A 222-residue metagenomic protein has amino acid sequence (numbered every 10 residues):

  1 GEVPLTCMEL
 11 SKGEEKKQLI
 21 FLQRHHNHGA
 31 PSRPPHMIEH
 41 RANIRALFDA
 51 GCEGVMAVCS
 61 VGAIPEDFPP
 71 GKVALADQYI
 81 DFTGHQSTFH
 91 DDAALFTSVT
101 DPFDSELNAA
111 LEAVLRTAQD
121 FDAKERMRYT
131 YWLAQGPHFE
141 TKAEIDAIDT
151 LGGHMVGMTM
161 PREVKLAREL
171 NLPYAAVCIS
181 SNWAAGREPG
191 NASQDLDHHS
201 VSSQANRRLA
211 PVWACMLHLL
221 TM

Functional and structural regions predicted by a protein language model:
G1-V99: Metabolite-binding pocket within alpha/beta catalytic cores that recognizes anionic/polar moieties
P31-H36, W132-G136, G153: Short, flexible loop segments at the rims of nucleotide/cofactor-binding pockets, characterized by
I44, I145, P161-V164: Generic hydrophobic/aromatic pocket-lining and core-packing "Φ" positions
F48-G51, D149, R168: Non-catalytic positions within long, well-ordered alpha-helices that form the structural scaffold/packing of enzyme
E53-G54, H154, P173: Short acidic/polar active-site loop segments enriched in Thr and Asp
V58-I145, T150: Mid-sequence, gly/pro-rich, charge-dense loop/helix-turn segments that line enzyme active sites
M158-H198: Zn-dependent metallopeptidase/amidohydrolase metal-coordination segment
A184-M222: His/Asp/Glu-rich mid-to-C-terminal helical/loop segments that flank catalytic regions of hydrolases
